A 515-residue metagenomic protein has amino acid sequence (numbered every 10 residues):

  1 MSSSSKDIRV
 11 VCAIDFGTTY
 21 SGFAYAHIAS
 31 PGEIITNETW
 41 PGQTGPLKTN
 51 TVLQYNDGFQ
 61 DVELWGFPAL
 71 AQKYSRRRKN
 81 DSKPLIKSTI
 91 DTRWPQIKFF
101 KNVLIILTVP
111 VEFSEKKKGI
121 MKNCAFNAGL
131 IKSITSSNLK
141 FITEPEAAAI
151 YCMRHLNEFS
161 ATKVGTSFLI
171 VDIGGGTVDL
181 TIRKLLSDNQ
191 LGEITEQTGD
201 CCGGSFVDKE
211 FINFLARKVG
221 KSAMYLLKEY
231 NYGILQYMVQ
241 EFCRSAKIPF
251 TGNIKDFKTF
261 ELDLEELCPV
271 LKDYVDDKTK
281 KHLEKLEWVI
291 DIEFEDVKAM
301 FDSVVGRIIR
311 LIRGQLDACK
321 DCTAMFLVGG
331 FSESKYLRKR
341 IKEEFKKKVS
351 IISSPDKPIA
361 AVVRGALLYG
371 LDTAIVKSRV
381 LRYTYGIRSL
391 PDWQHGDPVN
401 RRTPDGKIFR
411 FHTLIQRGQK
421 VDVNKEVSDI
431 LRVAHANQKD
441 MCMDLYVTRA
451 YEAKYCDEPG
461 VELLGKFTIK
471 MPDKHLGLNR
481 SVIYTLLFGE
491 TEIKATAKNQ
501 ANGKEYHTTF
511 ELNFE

Functional and structural regions predicted by a protein language model:
M1-P84, K140, Q190-L191, Q197-G199 (+12 more regions): Early-domain small/polar-rich strand-loop-helix modules and first-structured segments of the mature chain
M1-R9, S136-V171, Q190, A360-K377: Conserved phosphate-binding catalytic cores of ATP/NTP-utilizing and phosphoryl-transfer enzymes
I14-Y20, P145, K163-D179, R183-L186 (+5 more regions): A short acidic Gly-Thr/Ser loop motif
A29-N127, V207-D256, K272, V427-S428 (+2 more regions): Phosphate-binding loop and its immediate beta->loop->alpha context in nucleotide/phosphate-handling enzymes
P110-E112, E146, G199-K342, L390-P398 (+2 more regions): Gly/charged contiguous loops adjacent to phosphate- or pyrophosphate-bearing nucleotide/cofactor binding elements
G119-C124, S332-K348: Conserved helicase motor "Helicase C" RecA-like lobe of SF1/SF2 P-loop NTPases
L130-A147, K339-G365: Conserved phosphate-binding/catalytic loops in two-lobed NTP-binding clefts
S187, E266-R307, G314, A374-E515: Acidic low-complexity intrinsically disordered segments
